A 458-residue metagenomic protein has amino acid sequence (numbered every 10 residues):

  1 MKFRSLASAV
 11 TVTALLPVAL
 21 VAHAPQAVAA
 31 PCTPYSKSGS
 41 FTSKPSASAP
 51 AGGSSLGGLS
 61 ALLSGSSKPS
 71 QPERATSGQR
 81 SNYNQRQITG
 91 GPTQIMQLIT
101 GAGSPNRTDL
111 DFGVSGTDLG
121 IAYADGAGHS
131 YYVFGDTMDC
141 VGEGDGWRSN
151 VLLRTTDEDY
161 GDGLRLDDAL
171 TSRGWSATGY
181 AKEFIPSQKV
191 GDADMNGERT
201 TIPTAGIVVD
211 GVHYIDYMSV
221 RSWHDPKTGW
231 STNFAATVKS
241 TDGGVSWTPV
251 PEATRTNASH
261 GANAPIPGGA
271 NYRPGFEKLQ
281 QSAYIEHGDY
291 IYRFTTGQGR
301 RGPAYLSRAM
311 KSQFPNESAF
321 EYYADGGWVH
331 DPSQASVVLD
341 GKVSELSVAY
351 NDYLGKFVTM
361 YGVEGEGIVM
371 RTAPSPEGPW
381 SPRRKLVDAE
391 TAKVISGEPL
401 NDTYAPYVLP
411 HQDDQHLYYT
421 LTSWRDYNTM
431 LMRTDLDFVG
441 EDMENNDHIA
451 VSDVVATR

Functional and structural regions predicted by a protein language model:
M1-A29: Secretory targeting and sorting signals
V18-S70: C-terminal region of N-terminal signal peptides and the immediate post-cleavage residues of exported proteins
Y35, Q71-F112, A124-R199, V208-G269 (+4 more regions): Beta-rich carbohydrate-recognition and catalytic domains
S115-T117, R199-T201, E277-L279, G341-V343 (+1 more regions): Loop/turn position at the start of each blade in beta-propeller repeats
I202-A205, V408: A structural signal for short, hydrophobic beta-strand segments that form beta-sheets in beta-rich/all-beta domains
N271, V394-Y419: Short aromatic loop motif centered on NTY/YTY
Q281-S282, S344-N351, T403-V408: Beta-rich, blade/repeat-based domains predominating in secreted/periplasmic proteins but also intracellular
